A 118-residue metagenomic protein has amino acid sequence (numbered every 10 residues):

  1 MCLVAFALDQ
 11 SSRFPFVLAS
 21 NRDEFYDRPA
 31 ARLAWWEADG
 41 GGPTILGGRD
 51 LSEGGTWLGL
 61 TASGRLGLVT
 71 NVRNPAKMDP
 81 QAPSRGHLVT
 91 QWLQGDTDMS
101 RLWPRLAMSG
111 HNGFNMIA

Functional and structural regions predicted by a protein language model:
M1-A118: N-terminal nucleophile
